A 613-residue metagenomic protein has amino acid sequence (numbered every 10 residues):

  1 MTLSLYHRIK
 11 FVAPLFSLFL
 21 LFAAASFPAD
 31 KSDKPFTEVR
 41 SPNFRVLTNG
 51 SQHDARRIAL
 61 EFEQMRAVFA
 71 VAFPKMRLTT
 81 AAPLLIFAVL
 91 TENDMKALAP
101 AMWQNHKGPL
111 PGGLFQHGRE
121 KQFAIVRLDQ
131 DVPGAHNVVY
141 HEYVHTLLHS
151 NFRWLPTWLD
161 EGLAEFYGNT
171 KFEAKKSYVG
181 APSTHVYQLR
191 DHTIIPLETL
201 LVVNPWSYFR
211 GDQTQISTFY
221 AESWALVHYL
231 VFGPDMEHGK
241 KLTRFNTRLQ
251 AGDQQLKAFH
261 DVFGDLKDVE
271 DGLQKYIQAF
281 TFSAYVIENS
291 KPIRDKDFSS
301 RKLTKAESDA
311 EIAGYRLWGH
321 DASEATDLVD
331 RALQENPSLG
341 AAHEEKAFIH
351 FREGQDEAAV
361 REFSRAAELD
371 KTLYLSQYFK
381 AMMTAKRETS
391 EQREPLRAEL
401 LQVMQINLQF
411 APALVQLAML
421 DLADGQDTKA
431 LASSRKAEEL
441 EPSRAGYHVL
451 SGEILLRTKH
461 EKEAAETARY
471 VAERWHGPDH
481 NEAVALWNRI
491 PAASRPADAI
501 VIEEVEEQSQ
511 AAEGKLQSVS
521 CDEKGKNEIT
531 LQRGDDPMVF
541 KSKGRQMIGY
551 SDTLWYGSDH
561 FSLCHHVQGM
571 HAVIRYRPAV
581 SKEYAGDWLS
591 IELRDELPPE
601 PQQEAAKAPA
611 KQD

Functional and structural regions predicted by a protein language model:
A29-D160, N169-E173, V202-R210, S217 (+1 more regions): Juxtacatalytic substrate-recognition/specificity segment
A29-S32, T214, R248-R365, L369-A385 (+1 more regions): Beta/coil-rich, acidic/histidine-enriched accessory regions frequently appended to metallopeptidases
N93, N151-V202, F263-L266, E270-Q274: Post-HExxH zinc-binding segment in Zn-dependent metallohydrolases
G319-L328, R352-R365, R387-Q402, A423-K436 (+1 more regions): Structural signature of tandem alpha-helical TPR/SEL1-like repeats, specifically the intra-repeat loop/turn
E335, L369, I406, L440 (+1 more regions): Structural marker of alpha-solenoid helical repeat scaffolds
A342, S376, A413, Y447 (+1 more regions): TPR alpha-solenoid repeat register
E345, F379-K380, Q416, L450 (+1 more regions): Canonical tetratricopeptide repeat
